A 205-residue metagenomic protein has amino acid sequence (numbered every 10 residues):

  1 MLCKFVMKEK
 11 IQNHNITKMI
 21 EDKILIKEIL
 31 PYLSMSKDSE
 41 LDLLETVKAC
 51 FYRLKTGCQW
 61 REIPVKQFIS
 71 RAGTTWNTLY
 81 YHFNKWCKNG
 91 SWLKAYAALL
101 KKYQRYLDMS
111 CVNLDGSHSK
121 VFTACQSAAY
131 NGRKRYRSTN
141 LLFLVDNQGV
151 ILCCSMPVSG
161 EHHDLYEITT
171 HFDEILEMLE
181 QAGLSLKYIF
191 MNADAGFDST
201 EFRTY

Functional and structural regions predicted by a protein language model:
M1-Y205: Short alpha-helical elements
